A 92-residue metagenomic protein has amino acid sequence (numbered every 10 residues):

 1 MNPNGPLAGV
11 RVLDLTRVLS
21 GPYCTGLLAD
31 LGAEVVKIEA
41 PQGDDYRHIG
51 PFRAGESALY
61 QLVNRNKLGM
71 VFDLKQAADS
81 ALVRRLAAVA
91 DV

Functional and structural regions predicted by a protein language model:
M1-V92: N-terminal helix-loop segment corresponding to the beta1-alpha1 unit of nucleotide/adenylate-binding folds
